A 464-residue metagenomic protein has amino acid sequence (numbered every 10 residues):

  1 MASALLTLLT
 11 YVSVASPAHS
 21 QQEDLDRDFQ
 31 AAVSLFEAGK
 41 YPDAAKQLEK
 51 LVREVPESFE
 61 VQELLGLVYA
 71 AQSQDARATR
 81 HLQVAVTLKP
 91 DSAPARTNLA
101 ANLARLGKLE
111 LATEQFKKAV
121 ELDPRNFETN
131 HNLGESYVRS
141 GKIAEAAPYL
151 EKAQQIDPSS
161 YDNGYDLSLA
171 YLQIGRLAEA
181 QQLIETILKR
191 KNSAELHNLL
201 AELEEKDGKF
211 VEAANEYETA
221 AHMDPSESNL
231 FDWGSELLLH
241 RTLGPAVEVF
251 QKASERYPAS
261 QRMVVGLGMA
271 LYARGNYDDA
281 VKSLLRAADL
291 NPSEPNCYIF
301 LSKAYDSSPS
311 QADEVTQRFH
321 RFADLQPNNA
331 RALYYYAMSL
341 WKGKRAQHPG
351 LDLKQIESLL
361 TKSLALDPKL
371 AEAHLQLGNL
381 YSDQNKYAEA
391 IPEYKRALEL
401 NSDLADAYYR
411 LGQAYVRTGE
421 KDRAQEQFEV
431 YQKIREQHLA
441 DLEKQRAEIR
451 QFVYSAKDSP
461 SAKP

Functional and structural regions predicted by a protein language model:
E23-D26, N296-K303, N329-R345: Amphipathic alpha-helical repeat scaffolds of TPR domains
D24-K50, E54, A71, E202 (+1 more regions): Alpha-helical segment of the N-proximal tetratricopeptide repeat
L25, F59-E60, A93-P94, F127-E128 (+9 more regions): Helix-start (N-cap) detector for alpha-helical repeat units in TPR-like alpha-solenoids, especially tetratricopeptide
V33, L67, A101, E135 (+9 more regions): Residue-level recognition of tetratricopeptide repeat
A38-K46, A71-V84, R105-K118, S140-K152 (+8 more regions): Structural signature of tandem alpha-helical TPR/SEL1-like repeats, specifically the intra-repeat loop/turn
E54, L88, L122, I156 (+8 more regions): Structural marker of alpha-solenoid helical repeat scaffolds
L64, N98, N132, D166 (+7 more regions): Canonical tetratricopeptide repeat
K189-R190, E399, A405, Y409-A440: TPR/TPR-like (Sel1-like) alpha-helical repeat modules
